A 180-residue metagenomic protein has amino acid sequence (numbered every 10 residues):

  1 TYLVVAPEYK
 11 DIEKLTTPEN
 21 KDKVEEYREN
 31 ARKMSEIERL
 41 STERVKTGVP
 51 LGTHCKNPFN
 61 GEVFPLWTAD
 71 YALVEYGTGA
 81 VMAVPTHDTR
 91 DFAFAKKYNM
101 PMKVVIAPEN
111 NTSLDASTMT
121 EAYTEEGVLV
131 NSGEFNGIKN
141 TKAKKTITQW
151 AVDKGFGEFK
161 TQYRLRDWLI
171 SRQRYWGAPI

Functional and structural regions predicted by a protein language model:
T1, A80-I180: Residue patterns forming the tRNA-binding/recognition surfaces of aminoacyl-tRNA synthetases and related DALR
T1-A107: NTP-handling and nucleic-acid-processing catalytic cores
